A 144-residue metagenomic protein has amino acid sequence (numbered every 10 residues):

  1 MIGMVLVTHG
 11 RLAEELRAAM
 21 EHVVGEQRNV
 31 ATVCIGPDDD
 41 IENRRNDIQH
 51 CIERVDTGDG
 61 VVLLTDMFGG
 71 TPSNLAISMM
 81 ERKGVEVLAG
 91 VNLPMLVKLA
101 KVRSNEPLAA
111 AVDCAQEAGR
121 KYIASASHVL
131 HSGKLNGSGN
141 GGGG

Functional and structural regions predicted by a protein language model:
M1-G144: N-terminal loops that bind phosphate or other acidic moieties and the adjacent beta-alpha structural core
